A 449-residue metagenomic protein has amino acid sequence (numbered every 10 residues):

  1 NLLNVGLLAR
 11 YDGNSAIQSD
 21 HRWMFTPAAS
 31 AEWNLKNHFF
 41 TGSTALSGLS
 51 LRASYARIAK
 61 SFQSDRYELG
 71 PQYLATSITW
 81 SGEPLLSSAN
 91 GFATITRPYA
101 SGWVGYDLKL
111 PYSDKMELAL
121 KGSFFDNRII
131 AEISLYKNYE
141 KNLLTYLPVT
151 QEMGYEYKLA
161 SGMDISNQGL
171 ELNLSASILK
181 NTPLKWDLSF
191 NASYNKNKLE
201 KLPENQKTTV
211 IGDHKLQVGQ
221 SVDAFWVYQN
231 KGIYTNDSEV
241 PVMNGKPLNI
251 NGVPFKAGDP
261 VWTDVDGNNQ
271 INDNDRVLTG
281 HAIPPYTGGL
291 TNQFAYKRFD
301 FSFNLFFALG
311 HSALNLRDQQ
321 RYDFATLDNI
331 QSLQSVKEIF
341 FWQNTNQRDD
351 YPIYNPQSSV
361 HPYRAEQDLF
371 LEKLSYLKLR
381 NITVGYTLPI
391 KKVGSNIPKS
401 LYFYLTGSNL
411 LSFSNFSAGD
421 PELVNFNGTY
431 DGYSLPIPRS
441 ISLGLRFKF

Functional and structural regions predicted by a protein language model:
N1-F225, P362, E366-F449: Extracellular/periplasmic, surface-exposed regions of secreted and cell-surface proteins
N14, A308-Y402: Extracytoplasmic gating/loop element in the C-terminal half of outer-membrane beta-barrel translocons and assembly
F62, D237-S238, S302-N304, H311-A313 (+1 more regions): Short helix/loop capping segments that flank catalytic or ligand/cofactor-binding pockets
D65-E68, A75-T79, A160, L179-H281 (+3 more regions): Conserved small-residue
P98, G252, G280-I283, V424: Short, solvent-exposed secondary-structure boundary motifs
T145-P148, I271, Q319-Y322: Conserved active-site-proximal loop/helix segments of enzymes involved in bacterial cell-wall and related
N274, T287, F299, P362-L369: Short, flexible active-site loops
T279-L316: Glycine-rich, aromatic-lined ligand/substrate-binding cores of catalytic and carbohydrate-binding domains
